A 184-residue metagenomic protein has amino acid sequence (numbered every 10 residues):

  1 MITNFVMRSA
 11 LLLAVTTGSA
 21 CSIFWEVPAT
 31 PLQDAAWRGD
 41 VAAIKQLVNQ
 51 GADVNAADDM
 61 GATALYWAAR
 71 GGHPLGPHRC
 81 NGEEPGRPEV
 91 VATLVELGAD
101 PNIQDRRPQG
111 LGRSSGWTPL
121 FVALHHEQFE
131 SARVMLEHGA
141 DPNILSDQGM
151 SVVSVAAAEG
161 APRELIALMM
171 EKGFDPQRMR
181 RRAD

Functional and structural regions predicted by a protein language model:
M1-A10: Bacterial N-terminal signal peptides that target proteins for export
W25-D34, A57-H78, Q104-P119, L145-S151 (+1 more regions): Ankyrin-repeat boundary/"N-cap" motif
A29-Q50: Post-signal peptide N-terminal segment of mature Sec-exported envelope proteins
D34-G39, W67-R87, R113-S115, V122-Q128 (+1 more regions): Ankyrin repeat A-helix N-terminal signature
N143, D147-A183: Leucine-rich solenoid repeat scaffolds
